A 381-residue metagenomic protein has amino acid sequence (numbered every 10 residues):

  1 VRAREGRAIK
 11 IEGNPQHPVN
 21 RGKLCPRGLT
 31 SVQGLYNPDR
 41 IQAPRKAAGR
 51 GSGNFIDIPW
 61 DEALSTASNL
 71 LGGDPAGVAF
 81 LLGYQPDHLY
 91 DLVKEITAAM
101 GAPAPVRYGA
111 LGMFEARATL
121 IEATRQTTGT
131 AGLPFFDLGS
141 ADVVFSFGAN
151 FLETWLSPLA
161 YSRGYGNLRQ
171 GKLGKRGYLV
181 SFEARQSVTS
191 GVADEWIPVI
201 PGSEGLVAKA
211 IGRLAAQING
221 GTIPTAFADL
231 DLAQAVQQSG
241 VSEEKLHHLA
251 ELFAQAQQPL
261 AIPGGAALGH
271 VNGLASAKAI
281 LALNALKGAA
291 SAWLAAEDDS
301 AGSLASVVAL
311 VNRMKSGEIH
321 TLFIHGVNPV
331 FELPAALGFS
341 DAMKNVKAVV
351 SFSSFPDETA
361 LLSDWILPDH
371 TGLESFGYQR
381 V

Functional and structural regions predicted by a protein language model:
V1-G220, S242-H248, H325, I366: N-terminal export/assembly segments and adjacent metallocofactor-ligating motifs of anaerobic energy-metabolism
G77-P86, Q237-Q238, G264-H270, E297-S300 (+1 more regions): Conserved short loop/turn motifs at secondary-structure junctions
T154-K175, A279-A282, P334-V349: A short, gly/pro- and small-residue-rich
F182-S187, F352-E358: Short, polar loop motifs at secondary-structure junctions
V188, D357-V381: Flexible glycine/proline-rich, aromatic-decorated loop/lid segments
V192, Q217, I223-S239: Conserved thiamine diphosphate
F253-H320: A glycine-rich, hydrophobic/aromatic-adjacent loop/helix-cap motif
